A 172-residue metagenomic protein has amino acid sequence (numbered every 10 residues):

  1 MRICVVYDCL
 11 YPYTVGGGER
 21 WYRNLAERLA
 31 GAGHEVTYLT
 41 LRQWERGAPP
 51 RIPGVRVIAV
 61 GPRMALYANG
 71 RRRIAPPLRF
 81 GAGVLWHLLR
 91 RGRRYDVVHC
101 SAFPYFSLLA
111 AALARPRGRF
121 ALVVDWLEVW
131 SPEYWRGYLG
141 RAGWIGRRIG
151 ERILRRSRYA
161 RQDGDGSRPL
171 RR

Functional and structural regions predicted by a protein language model:
M1-R46, P53: N-terminal subdomain of nucleotide-sugar transferases
D8, A102-F103, W126-V129: Histidine-centered beta-alpha loop that forms part of the nucleotide-sugar donor binding/catalytic region in diverse
L41-Q43, P62, W126-L127: Active-site loop/turn elements of alpha/beta-hydrolase fold enzymes, especially the short glycine-/histidine-rich
V55-W86, Y138-A142: A short, charged, and often flexible helix/loop element on the N-terminal side of the glycosyltransferase catalytic
H87-S107, F120-V123: Short N-terminal targeting/anchoring amphipathic segment
L89, L109, L113-R117, V124 (+2 more regions): Membrane-proximal helix-turn-helix segments that form the acceptor-binding/catalytic region of lipid-linked
C100, R161-D163: Short beta-strand scaffold positions
S167-R172: Helix-loop-beta element that forms the nucleotide-linked donor phosphate-binding surface in glycosyltransferases
